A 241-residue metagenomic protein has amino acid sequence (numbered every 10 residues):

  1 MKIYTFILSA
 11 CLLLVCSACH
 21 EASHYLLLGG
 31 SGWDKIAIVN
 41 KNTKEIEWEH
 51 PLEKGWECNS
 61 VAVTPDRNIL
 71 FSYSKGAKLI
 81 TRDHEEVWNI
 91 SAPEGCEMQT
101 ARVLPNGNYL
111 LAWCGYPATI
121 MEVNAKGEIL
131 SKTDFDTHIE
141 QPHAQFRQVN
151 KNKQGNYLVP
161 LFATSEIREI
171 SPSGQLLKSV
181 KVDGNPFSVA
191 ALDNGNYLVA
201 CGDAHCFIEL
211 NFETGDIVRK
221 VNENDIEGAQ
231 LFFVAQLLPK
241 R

Functional and structural regions predicted by a protein language model:
M1, F6-S9, G215, L231: Low-complexity, intrinsically disordered regions enriched in charged/polar residues
M1, L8-S23: Bacterial Sec-dependent signal peptides at the C-terminal "C-region" and cleavage site
A22-R241: Histidine-/acidic-rich catalytic cores in large beta-rich domains
